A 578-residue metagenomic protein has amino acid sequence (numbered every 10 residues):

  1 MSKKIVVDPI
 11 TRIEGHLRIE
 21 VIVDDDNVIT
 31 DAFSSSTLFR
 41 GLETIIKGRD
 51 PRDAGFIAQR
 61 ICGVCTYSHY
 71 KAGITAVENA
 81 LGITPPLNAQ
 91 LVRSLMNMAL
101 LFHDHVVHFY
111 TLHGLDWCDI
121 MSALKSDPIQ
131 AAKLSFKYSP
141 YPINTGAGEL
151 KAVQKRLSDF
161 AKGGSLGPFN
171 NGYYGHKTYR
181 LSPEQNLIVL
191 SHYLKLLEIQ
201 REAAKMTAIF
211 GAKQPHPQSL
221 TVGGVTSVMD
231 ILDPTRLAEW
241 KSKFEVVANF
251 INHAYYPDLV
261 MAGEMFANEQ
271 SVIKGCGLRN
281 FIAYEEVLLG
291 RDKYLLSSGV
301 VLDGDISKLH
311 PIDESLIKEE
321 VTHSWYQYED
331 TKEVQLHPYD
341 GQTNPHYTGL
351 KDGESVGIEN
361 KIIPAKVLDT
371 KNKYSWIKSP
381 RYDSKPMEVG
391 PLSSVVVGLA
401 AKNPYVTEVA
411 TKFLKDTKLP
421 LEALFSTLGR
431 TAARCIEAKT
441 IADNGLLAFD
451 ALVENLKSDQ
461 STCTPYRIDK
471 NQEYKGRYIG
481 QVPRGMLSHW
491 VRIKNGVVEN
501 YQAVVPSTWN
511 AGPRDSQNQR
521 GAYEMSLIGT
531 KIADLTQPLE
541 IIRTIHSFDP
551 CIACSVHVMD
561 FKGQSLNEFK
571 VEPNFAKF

Functional and structural regions predicted by a protein language model:
M1-F578: Metal/cofactor-centered catalytic core regions of large enzymes
